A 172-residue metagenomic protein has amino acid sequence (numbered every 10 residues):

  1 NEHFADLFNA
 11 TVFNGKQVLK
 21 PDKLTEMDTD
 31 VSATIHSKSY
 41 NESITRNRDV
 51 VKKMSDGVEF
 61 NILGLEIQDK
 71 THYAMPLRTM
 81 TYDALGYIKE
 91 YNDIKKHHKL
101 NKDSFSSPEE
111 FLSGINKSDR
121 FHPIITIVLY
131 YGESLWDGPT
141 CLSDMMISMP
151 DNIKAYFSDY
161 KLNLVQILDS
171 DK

Functional and structural regions predicted by a protein language model:
N1-K172: Elongated, amphipathic alpha-helical interaction scaffolds
